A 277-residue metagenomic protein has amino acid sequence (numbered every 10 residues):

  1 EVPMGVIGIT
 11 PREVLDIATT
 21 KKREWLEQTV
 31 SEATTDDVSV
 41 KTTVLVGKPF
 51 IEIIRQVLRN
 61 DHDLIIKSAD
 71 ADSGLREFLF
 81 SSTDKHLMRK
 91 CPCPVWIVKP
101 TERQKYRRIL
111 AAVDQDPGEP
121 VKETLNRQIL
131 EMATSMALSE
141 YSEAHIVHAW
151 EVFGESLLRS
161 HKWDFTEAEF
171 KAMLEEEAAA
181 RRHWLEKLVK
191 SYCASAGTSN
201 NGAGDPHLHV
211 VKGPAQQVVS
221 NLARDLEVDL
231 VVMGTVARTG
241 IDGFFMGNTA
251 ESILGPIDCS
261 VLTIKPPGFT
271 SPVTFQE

Functional and structural regions predicted by a protein language model:
E1-R12, D16, R108-K171, A194 (+2 more regions): Small/aliphatic-rich secondary-structure junction motif
P11-E24, E167-W184: A short acidic, glycine-rich active-site loop that binds or catalyzes chemistry on phosphate/adenosine moieties
R12-V14, S31-I65, D72, K190-V231 (+2 more regions): Structural beta-alpha unit
K22-L26, I53, L185, V219: Generic hydrophobic, amphipathic alpha-helix propensity
K22-W25, L125, I129, R181 (+2 more regions): Hydrophobic alpha-helical membrane-association signature
K41-T43, L110, E143-H145, H207-H209 (+1 more regions): A structural signal for isolated positions on well-ordered beta-strands in alpha/beta enzyme cores
R55-K105, N221-P272: Gly/Ser-rich helix-loop-strand patches that form or flank binding pockets for ribonucleotide-derived cofactors
D61, T101-Q115, E143-V147, A180-L188 (+1 more regions): Conserved long hydrophobic alpha-helices within structured protein cores
